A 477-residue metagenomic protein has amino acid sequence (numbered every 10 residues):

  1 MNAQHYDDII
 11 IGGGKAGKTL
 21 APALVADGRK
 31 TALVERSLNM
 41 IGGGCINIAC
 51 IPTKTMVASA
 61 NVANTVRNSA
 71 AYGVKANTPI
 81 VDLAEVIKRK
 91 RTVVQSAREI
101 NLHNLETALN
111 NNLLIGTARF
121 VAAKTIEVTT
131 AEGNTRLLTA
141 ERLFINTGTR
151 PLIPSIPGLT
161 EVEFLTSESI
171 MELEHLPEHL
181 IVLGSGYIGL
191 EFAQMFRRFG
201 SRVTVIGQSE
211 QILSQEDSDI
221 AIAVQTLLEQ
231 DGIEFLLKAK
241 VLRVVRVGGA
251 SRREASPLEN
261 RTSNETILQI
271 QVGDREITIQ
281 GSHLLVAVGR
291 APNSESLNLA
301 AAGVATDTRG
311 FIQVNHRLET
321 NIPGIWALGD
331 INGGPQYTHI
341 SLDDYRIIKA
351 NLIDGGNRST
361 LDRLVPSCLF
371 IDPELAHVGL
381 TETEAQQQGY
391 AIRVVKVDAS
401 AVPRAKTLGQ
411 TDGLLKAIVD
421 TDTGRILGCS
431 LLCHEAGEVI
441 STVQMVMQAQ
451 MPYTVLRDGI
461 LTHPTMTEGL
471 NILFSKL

Functional and structural regions predicted by a protein language model:
N2-G14, L176-L183: Beta1/beta-strand and adjacent pyrophosphate-binding region of the FAD-binding site in flavoprotein oxidoreductases
N2-Y6, A23-R29, V34-L176, S209-L213 (+7 more regions): Glycine-rich flavin
I9-I11, A118, L137-G148, L183 (+3 more regions): Short hydrophobic core segments
I11-I41, I51, T55-V62, R358 (+1 more regions): Flexible, glycine-rich terminal cap/loop adjacent to redox cofactors in electron-transfer oxidoreductases
G17, G186-G189, S341: Catalytic nucleophile loop
C50, I145-R202, I206, D231-F235 (+3 more regions): Glycine-rich dinucleotide-binding loop and its adjacent helix/turn
N77, N112, R119-V128, L138 (+2 more regions): A Rossmann-like FAD-binding core segment of flavoenzymes
T160-L176, T278-D354: FAD-site-proximal beta/loop scaffold in flavoenzymes
